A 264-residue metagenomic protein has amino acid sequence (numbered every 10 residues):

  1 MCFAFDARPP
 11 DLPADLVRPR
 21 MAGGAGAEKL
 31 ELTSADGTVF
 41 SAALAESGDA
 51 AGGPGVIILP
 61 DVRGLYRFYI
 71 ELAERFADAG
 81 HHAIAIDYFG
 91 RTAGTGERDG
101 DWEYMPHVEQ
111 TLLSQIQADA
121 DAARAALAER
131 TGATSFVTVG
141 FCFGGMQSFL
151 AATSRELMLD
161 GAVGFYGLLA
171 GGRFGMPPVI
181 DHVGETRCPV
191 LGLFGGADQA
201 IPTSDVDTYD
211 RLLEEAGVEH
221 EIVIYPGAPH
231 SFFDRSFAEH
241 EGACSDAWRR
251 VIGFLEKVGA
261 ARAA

Functional and structural regions predicted by a protein language model:
M1-A264: N-terminal cap/leader regions of alpha/beta-hydrolase-fold enzymes, predominantly small-molecule hydrolases
